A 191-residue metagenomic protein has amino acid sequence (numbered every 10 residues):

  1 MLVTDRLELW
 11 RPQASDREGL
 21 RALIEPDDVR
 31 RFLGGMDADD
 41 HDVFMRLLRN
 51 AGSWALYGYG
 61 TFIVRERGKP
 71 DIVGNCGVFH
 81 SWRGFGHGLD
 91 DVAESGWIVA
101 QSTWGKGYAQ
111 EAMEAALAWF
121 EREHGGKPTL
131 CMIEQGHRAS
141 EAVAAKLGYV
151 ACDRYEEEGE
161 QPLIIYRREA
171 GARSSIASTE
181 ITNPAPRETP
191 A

Functional and structural regions predicted by a protein language model:
M1-S102, A115-W119, E123, P128 (+2 more regions): GNAT-family acyltransferases
I24, D90, Y108-E111, A142: Generic recognition of short, well-ordered alpha-helical segments
Q110, G136-C152: Conserved active-site alpha-helix within GNAT-family acetyltransferase domains
